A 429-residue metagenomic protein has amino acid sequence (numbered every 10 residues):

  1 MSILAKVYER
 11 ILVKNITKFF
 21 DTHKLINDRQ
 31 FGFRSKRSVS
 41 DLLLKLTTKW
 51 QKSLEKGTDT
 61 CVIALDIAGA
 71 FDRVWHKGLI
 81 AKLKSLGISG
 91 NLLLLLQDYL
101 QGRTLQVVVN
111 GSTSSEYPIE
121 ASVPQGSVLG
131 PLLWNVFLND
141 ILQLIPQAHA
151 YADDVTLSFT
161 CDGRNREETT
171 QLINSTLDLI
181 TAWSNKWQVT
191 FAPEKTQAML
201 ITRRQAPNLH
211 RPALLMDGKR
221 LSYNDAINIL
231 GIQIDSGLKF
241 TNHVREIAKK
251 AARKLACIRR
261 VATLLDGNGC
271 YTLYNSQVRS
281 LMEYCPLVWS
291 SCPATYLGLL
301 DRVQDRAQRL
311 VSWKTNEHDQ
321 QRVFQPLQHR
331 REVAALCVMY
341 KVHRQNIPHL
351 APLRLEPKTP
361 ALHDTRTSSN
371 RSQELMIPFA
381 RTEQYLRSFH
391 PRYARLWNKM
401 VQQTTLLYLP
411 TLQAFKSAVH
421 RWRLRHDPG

Functional and structural regions predicted by a protein language model:
M1-P124, F159-T160: Conserved pre-catalytic core of RNA-dependent polymerases
L12, I16, L46, D66 (+16 more regions): Mobile genetic element proteins and their domesticated derivatives, centered on retroelements and DNA transposons
Q30, T60-A70, S122-G126, G130 (+5 more regions): Catalytic palm active-site di-aspartate
Q51-D59, T181, N185-A192, Q197-M199 (+1 more regions): Short, charged alpha-helical motifs in flexible N/C-terminal segments and linkers
A70-L86, T156-T181, S291: Catalytic palm subdomain of template-directed nucleic-acid polymerases, centered on the conserved carboxylate motif
G111, S175, T190-D225: Short, conserved micro-motifs composed of acidic
G218-V288: Basic, alpha-helical interaction scaffolds
L350-R392: Amphipathic alpha-helical
